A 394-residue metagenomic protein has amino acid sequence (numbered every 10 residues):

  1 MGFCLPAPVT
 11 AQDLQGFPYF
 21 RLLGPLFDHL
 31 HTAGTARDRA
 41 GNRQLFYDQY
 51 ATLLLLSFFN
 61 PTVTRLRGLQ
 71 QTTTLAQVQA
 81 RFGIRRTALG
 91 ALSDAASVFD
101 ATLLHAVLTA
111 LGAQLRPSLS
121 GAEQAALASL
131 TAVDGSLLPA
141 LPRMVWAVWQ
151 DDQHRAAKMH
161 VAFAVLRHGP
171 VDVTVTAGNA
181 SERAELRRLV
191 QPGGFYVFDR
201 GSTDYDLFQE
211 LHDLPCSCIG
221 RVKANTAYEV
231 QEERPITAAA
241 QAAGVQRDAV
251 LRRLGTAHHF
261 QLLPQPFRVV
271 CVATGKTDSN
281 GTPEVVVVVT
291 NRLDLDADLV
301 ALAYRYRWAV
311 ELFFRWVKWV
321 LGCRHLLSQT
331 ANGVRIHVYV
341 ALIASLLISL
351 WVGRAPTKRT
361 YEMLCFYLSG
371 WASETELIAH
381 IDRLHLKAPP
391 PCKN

Functional and structural regions predicted by a protein language model:
M1-G68, R85, A96-F99, V107-A110 (+3 more regions): Single, function-defining residue in the core of a domain
Q71: Short, Lys/Arg-enriched phosphate-binding patches
L75-S93: Short, basic interhelical loop/turn and adjoining N-cap of the next helix at nucleic-acid- or acidic-partner-contacting
A80, S118-G121, V148-Q150, L207: Catalytic micro-motifs at enzyme active sites that drive phosphoryl/nucleotidyl and oxygen chemistry
A113-S120, E182-R183: A short, well-structured juxtamembrane/interface segment
